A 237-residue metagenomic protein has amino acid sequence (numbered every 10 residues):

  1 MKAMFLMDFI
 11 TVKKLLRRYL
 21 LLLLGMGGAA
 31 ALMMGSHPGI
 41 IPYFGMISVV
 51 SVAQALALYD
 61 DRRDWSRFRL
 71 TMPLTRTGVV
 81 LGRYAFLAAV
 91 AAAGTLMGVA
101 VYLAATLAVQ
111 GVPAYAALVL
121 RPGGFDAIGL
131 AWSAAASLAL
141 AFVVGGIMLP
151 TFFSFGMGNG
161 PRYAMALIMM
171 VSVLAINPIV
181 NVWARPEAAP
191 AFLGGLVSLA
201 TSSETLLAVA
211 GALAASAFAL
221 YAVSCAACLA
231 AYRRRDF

Functional and structural regions predicted by a protein language model:
M1-S66, G82-F237: Hydrophobic alpha-helical transmembrane segments of membrane proteins
L70-R76: Short helix-to-coil transition segments within interhelical loops that connect adjacent transmembrane helices
G78-V80: Alpha-helix N-cap/helix-start motif at helix boundaries, enriched for small hydrophobics
